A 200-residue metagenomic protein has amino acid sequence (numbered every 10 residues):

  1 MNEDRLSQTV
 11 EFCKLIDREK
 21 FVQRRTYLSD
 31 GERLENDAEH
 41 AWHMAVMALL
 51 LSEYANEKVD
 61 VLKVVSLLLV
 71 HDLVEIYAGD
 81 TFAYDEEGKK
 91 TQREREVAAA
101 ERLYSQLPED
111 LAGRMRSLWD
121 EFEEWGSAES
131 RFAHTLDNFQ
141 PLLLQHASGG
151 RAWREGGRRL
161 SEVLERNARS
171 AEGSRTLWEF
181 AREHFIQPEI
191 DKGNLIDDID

Functional and structural regions predicted by a protein language model:
M1-D200: Alpha-helical, largely C-terminal catalytic domains that coordinate divalent metal ions via clustered Asp/Glu/His
